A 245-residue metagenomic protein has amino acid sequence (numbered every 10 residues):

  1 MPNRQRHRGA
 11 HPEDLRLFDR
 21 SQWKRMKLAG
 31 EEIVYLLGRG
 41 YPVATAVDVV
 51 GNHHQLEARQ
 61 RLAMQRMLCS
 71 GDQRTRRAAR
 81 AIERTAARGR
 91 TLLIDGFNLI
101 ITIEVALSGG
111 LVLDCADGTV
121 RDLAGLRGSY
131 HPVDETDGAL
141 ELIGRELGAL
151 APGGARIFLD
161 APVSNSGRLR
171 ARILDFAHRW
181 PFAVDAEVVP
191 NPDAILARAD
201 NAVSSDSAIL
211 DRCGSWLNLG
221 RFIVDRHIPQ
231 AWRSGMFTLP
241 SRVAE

Functional and structural regions predicted by a protein language model:
M1-L92, L99-E245: Charge-biased, low-complexity intrinsically disordered regions
